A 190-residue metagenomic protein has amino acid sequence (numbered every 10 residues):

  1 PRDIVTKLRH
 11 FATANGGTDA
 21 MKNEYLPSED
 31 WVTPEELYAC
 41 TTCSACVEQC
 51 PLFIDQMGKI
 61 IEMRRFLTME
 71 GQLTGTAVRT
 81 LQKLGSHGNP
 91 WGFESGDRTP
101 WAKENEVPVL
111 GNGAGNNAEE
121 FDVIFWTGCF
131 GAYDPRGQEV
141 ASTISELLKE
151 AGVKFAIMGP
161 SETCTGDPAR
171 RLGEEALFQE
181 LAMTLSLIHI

Functional and structural regions predicted by a protein language model:
R2-I188: Iron-sulfur-cluster electron-transfer modules
